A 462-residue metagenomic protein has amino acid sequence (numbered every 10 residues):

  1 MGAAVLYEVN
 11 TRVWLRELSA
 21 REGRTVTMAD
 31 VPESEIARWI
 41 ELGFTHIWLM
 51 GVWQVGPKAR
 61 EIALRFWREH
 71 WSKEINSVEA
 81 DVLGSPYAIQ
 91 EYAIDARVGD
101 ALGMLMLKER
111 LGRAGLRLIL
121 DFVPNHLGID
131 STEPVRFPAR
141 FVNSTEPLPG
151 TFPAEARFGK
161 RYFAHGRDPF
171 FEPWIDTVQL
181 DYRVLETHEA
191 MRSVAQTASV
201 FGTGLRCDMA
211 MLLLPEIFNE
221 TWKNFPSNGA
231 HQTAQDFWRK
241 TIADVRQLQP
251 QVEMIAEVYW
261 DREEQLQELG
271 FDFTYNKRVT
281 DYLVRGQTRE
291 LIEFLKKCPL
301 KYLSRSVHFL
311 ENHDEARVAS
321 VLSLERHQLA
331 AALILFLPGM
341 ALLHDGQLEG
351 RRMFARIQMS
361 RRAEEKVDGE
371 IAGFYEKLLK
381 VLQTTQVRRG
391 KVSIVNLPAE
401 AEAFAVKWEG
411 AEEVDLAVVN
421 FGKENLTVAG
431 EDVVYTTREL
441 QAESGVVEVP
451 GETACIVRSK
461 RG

Functional and structural regions predicted by a protein language model:
M1-G462: Active-site and adjacent substrate-binding regions of carbohydrate-active enzymes
